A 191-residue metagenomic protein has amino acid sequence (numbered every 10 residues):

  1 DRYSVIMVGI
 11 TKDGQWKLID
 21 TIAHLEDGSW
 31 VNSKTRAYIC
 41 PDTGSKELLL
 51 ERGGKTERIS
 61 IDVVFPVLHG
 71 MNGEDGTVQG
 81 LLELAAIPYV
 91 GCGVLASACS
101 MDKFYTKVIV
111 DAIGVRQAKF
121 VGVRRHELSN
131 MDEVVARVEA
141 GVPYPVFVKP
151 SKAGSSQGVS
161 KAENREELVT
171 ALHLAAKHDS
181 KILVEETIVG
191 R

Functional and structural regions predicted by a protein language model:
D1-V90, V94-L95, C99-Y105, A112 (+1 more regions): ATP-binding N-terminal substructure of ATP-dependent carboxylate-amine bond-forming enzymes
R2, A85, G141-V142, H178: Structured helix-beta-strand junction loops
V5, P88-Y89, Q117, V146 (+1 more regions): Hydrophobic beta-strand scaffold residues
D13-K17, G154, R191: Short, active-site-adjacent cap segments at secondary-structure transitions
T56-R58, V138-G141, S151-G154, L174-K177 (+1 more regions): Solvent-exposed alpha-helices and their adjacent loops that cap or buttress functional pockets in soluble metabolic
L68-M71, V121, S151, T187-I188: Anionic group-transfer/hydrolysis microenvironments
A112-G154, S160: Rossmann-like NAD(P)H-binding beta-loop-alpha module
S160-R191: Phosphate-binding site of ATP-dependent enzymes
